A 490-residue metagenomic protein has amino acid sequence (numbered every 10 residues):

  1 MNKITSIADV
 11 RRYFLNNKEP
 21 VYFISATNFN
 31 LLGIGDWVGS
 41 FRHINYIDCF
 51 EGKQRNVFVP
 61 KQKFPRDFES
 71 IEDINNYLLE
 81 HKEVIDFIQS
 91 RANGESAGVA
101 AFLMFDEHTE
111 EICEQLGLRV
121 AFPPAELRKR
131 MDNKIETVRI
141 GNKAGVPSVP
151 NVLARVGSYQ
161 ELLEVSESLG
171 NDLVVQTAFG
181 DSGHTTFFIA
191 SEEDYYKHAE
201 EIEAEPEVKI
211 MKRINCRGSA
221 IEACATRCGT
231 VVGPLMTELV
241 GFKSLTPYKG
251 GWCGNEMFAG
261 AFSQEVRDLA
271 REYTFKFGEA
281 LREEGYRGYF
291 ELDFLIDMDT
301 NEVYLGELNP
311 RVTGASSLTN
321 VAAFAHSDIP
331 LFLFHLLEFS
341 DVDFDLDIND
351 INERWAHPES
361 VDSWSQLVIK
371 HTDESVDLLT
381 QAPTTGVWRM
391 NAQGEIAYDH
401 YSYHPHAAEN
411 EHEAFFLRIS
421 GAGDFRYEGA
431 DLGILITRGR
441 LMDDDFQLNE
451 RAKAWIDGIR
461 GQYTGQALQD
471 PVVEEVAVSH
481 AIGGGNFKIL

Functional and structural regions predicted by a protein language model:
M1-E126, G157-E161, D444, N449-L490: ATP-binding N-terminal substructure of ATP-dependent carboxylate-amine bond-forming enzymes
L32-G33, E110, P123, G183-T185 (+6 more regions): Short helix/loop capping segments that flank catalytic or ligand/cofactor-binding pockets
R55-F58, K129-E136, K243-L245: Short, charged, surface-exposed secondary-structure boundary motifs
P124-K209, I214-N215, T226-G229, N255-E279 (+1 more regions): Active-site nucleotide/adenylate-binding loops and adjacent lid/helix of ATP-dependent enzymes
I189-L245, I296-Y304, P358-T384, N410-E411 (+1 more regions): Phosphate-binding site of ATP-dependent enzymes
I214-C216, A223-F277, N309-L336: ATP-dependent carboxylate/phosphate-activation module, predominantly the ATP-grasp catalytic core and closely related
E279, Y286-N352, A356-V361: Long, well-ordered mid-to-C-terminal structural blocks that present hydrophobic/aromatic surfaces
L337-L490: Peripheral (often C-terminal) accessory segments that flank ATP-dependent C-N-forming ligase machineries
